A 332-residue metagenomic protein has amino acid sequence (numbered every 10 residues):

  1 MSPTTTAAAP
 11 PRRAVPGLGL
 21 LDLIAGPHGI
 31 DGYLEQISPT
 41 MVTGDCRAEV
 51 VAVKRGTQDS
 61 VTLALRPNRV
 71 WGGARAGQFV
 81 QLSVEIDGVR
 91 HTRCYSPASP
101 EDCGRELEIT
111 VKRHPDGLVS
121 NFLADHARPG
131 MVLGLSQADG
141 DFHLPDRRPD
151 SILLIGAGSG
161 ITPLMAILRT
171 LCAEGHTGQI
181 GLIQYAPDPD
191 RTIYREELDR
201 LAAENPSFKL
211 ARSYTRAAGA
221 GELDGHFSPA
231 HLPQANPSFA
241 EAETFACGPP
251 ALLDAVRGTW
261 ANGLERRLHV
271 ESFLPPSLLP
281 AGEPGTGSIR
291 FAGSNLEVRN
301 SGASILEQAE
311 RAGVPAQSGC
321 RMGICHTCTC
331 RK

Functional and structural regions predicted by a protein language model:
M1-V42: Iron-sulfur (Fe-S) cluster-binding modules
P3-V15, F122-N300: FNR/FR-type flavoprotein reductase catalytic core
G32-V132, S136-D139, P149-D150, G178 (+3 more regions): Ferredoxin-reductase
G77-Q78, P280-G287, I324-H326: A short, compositionally biased
L82, T286-F291, C328-K332: Short polybasic amphipathic segments
P163, V314-K332: Local cysteine-cluster metal-coordination motifs and their immediate loop/turn environment, predominantly Fe-S cluster
L268, A309, C325-C328: Hydrophobic, well-ordered secondary-structure elements that form the walls of internal hydrophobic environments
A303-G313: Short amphipathic, charge-patterned alpha-helical segments
